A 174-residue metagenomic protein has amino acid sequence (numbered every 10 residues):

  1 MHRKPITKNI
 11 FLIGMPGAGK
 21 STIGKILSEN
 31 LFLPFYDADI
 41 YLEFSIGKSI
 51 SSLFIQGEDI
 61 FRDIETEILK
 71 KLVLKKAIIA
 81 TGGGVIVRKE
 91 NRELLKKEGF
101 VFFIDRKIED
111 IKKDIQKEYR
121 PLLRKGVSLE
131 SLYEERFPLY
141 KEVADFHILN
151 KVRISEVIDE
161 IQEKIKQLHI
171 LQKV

Functional and structural regions predicted by a protein language model:
M1-P5, T22, I26, N30 (+3 more regions): NTP-dependent small-molecule kinase module
N9: Walker A (P-loop) ATP-phosphate-binding motif of ABC ATPase nucleotide-binding domains
L12: Hydrophobic anchor at the beta1->P-loop junction of P-loop NTPases
M15: P-loop (Walker A) phosphate-binding loop of NTP-binding proteins
G19: Conserved glycine(s) of the Walker
P34, I40-V85, E90-E93: ATP-dependent small-molecule kinase phosphotransfer cores that center on conserved nucleotide phosphate-binding segments
G82-V85, K107-E109, R153: Short glycine-rich anion-binding loops that position phosphate/pyrophosphate groups of nucleotides and phosphorylated
E98-L139: A glycine- and Lys/Arg-enriched "phosphate-lid" helix/loop adjacent to the NTP-binding pocket of small-molecule kinases
